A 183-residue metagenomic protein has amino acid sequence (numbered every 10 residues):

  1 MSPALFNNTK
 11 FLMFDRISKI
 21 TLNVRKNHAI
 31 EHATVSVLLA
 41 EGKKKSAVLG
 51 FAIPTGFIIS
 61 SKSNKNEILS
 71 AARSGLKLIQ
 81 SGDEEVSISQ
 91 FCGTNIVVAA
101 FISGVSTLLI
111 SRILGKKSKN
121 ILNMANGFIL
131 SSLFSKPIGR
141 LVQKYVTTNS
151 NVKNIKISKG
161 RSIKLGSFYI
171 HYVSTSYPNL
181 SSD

Functional and structural regions predicted by a protein language model:
F6-V24: Short Lys/Arg-enriched alpha/beta "domain-start" segment
R16, I20, G82-S87: Cytosolic juxtamembrane amphipathic/interface segments immediately preceding and feeding into a transmembrane helix
N27-I30, T34-V37, E41-S60, F134-D183: Cytosol/matrix-facing juxtamembrane amphipathic, basic-hydrophobic segments adjacent to a transmembrane helix
F51-I79: Short, charged cytosolic
D83-I110: Transmembrane alpha-helical segments and their cytosolic interface motifs in multi-pass membrane proteins
L108-S118, S135-K144: Short hydrophobic alpha-helical membrane-entry/anchor segments
K119-F134: Small-residue-enriched core segments of transmembrane alpha-helices in multipass membrane transport and channel
